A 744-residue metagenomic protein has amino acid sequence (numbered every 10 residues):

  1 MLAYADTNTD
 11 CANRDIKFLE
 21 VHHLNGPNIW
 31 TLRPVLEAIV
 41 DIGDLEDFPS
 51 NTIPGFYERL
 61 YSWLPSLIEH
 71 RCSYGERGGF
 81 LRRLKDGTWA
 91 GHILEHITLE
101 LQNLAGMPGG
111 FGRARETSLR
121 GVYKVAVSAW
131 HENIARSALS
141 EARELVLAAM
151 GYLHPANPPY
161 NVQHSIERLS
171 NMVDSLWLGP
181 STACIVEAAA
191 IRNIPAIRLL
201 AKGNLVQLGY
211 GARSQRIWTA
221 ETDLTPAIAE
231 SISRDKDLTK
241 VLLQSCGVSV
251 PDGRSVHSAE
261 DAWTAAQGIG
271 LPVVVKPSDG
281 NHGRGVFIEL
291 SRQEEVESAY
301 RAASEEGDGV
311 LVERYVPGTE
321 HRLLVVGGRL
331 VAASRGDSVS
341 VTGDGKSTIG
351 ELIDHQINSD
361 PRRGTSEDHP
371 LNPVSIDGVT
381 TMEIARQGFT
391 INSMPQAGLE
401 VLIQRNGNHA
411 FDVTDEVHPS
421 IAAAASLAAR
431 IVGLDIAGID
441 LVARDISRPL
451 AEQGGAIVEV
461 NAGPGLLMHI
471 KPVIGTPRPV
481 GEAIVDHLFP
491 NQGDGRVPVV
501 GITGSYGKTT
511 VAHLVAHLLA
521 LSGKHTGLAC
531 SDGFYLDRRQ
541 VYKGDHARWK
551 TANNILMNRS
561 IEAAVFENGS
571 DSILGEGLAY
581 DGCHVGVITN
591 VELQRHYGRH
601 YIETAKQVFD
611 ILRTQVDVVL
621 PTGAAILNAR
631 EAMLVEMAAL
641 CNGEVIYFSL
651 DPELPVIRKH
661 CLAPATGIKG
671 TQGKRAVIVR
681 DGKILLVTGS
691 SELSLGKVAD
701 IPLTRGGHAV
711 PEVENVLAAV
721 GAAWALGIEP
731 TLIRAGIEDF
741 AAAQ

Functional and structural regions predicted by a protein language model:
M1-I191, R329-A332, D337-D344, T348-E351 (+1 more regions): ATP-dependent carboxylate activation and anion-phosphoryl transfer catalytic cores that bind Mg-ATP to form
P54-Y57, Q215-P373, P419: Active-site nucleotide/adenylate-binding loops and adjacent lid/helix of ATP-dependent enzymes
V122, V127-G268, N281: Conserved N-proximal alpha/beta basic substrate-recognition cap immediately N-terminal to, or forming the N-lobe
A189, D440, A529, E567 (+3 more regions): Residue-level signal for inorganic ion chemistry
Y210, V325-R329, D445, C641 (+1 more regions): Short acidic-glycine loop/turn motifs at beta-strand connectors
L352-H409: Extended, charge-rich helix/loop segments that form flexible, surface "patches" used to engage negatively charged
F489-E644: Phosphate-binding loop of NTP-binding sites
R496, G575, D581, V585-Q744: Acidic, Mg2+-coordinating active-site environments of NTP-dependent enzymes
